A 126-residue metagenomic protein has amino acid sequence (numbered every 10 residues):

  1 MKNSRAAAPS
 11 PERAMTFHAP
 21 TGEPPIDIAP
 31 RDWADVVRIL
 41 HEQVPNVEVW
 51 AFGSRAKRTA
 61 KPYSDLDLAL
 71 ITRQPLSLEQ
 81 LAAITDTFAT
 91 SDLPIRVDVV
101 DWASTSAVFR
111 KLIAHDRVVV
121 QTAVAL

Functional and structural regions predicted by a protein language model:
K2-E48, A56-P62, T72-L126: Catalytic core of pol beta-like nucleotidyltransferases
D67-L70: Short beta-strand->loop micro-motif that forms the acidic, two-metal-ion catalytic signature in nucleotide-processing
